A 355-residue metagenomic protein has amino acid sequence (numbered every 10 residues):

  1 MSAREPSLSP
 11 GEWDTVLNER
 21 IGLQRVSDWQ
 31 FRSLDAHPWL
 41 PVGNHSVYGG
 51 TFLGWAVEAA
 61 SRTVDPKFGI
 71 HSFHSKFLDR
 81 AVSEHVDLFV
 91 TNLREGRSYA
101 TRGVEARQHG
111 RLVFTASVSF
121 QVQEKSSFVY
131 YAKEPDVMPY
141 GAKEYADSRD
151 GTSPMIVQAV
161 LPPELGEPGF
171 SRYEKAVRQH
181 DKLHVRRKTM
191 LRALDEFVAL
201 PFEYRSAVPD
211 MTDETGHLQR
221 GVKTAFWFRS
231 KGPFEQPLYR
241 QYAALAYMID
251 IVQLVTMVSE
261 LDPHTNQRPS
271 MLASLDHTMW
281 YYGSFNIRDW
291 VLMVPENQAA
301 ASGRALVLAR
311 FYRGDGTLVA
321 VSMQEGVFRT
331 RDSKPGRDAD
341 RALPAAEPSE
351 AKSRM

Functional and structural regions predicted by a protein language model:
M1-M355: Terminal targeting signals and extreme-terminal segments of soluble enzymes
